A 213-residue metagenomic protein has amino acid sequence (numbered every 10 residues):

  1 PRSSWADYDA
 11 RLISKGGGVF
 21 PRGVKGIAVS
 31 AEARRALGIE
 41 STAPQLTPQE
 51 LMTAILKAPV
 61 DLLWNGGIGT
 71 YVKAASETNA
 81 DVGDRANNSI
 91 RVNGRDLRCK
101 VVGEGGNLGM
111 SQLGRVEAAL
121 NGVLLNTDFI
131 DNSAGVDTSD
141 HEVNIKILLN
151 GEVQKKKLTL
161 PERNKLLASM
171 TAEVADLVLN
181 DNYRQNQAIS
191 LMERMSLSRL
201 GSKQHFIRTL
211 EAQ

Functional and structural regions predicted by a protein language model:
P1-Q213: Non-transmembrane, aqueous-exposed alpha-helical and coiled segments at domain scale
